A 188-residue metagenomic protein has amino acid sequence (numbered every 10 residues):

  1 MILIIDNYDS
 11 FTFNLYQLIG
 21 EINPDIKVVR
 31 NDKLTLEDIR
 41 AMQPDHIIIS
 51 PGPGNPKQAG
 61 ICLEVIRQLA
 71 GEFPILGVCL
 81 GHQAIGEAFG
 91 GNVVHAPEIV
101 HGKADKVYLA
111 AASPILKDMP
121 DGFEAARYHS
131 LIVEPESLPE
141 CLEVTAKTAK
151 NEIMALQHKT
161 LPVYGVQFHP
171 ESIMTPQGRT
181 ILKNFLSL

Functional and structural regions predicted by a protein language model:
M1-L3: Extreme N-terminal starter segment of soluble prokaryotic enzymes
Y16-D25: Two-component/phosphorelay signaling modules centered on CheY-like receiver
D25-N31: Short hydrophobic/Thr-rich beta-strand motif most characteristic of the beta2 strand and flanking loop of CheY-like
T35-Q43: Short amphipathic alpha-helix with an adjacent loop that forms part of the alpha/beta core around
P44-S113, K117, L182-N184: Cysteine-nucleophile active-site neighborhood
C79, H129, H169: Histidine-centered divalent metal-coordination motifs
S113-L161: Catalytic beta-strand/loop cores that center a nucleophilic Ser/Cys/Thr and support acyl-enzyme chemistry
I173-L188: Acyltransferase
